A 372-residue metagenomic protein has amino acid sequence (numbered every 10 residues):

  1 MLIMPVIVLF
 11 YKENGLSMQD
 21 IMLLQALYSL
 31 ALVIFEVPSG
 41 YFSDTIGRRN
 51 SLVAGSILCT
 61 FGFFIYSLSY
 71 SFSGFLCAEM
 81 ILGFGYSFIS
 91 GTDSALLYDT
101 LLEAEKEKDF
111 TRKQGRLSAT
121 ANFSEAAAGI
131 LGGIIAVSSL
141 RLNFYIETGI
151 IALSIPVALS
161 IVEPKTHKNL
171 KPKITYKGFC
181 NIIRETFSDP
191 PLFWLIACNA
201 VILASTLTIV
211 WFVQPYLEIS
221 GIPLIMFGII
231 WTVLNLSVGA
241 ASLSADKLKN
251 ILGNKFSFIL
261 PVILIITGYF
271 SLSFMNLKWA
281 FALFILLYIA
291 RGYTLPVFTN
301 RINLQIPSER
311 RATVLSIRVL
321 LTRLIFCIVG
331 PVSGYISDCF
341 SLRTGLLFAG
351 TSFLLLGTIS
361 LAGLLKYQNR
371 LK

Functional and structural regions predicted by a protein language model:
M1-I34, D189-T232: Helix-loop boundary and gating motifs at the non-cytosolic
V33-Y70: Conserved MFS/SLC helix-loop-helix module at the cytosolic interface between two early adjacent transmembrane helices
I34-G47, A136, A240-N254, S337-D338: Helix-to-loop junctions at the C-terminal end of transmembrane segments in multipass secondary transporters
I57-Y70, F75, I263-N276: C-terminal ends and interior cores of transmembrane alpha-helices in multi-pass membrane transporters/permeases
M80-N122: Cytoplasmic helix-loop-helix junction between adjacent transmembrane helices in 12-TM secondary transporters
L140-N143, E147-I174, A362-K372: Helix-loop junctions on the cytosolic side of multi-pass membrane transporters, especially the intracellular loop
V162-A197: Juxtamembrane intracellular "pre-TM" segments in multi-pass secondary transporters
K255-F298: C-terminal transmembrane helical hairpin of 12-TM major facilitator-type secondary transporters
